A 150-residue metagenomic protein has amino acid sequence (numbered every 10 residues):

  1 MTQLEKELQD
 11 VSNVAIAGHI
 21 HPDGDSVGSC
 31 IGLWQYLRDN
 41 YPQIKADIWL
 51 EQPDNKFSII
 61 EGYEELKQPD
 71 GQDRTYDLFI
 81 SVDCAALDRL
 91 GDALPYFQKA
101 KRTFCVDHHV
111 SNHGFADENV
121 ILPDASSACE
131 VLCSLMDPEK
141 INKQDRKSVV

Functional and structural regions predicted by a protein language model:
M1-V150: Replace "Mg2+/Mn2+-dependent" with "divalent metal-dependent
